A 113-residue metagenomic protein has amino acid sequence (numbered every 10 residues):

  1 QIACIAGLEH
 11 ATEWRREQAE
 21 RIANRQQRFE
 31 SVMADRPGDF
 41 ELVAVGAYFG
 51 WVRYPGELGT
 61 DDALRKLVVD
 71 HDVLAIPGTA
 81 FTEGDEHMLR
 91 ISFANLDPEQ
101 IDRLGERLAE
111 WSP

Functional and structural regions predicted by a protein language model:
Q1, I5, R21-E30, E41-Y54 (+1 more regions): Conserved glycine-rich beta-strand-loop-beta hairpin in the small C-terminal domain of fold type I
A6, R28-R36, K66, R107 (+1 more regions): Alpha-helical structural signal in soluble globular domains
G7-E13, L74, P113: N-terminal small-domain helix-loop-helix segment of the aminotransferase-like
T12, R16-A23: Short amphipathic alpha-helical segments with heptad-repeat character
E30, G38-E41, L74-T79: A short linear hydrophobic-aromatic micro-motif
E57, K66-A75, T82-P113: PLP-dependent enzyme catalytic core of the Aspartate aminotransferase-like
A63: Short active-site alpha-helical segment characteristic of glycosyltransferases and processive polysaccharide synthases
